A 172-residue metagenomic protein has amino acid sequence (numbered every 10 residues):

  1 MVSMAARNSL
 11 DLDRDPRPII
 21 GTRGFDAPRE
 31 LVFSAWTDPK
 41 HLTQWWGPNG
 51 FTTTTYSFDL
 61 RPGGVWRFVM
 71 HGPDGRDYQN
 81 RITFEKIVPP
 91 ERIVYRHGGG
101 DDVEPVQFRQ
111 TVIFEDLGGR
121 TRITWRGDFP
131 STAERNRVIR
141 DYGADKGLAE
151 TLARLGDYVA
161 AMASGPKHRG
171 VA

Functional and structural regions predicted by a protein language model:
M1-T52, A172: Hydrophobic ligand-binding cavity/cleft-lining segments
S9-D11, S57, T83, T111-I113: Short, surface-exposed charged micro-motifs
P16-T22, T53, V65, Q79 (+3 more regions): Intrinsic-disorder/low-complexity, polar/charged segments enriched in Ser/Thr/Lys/Arg/Asp/Glu/Gln
T22, G100-K146: Beta-strand/loop substructures that line and gate deep hydrophobic ligand-binding cavities in soluble
R29-E30, L60-R61, E85-R92, I113-R122: A short, structured loop/turn motif at beta-sheet edges
V32, L42, W66-F68, F84 (+5 more regions): Hydrophobic pocket/interface hotspot
T54-G98: Glycine-rich portal/gate segments that line the openings of hydrophobic small-molecule binding cavities
Y158-A172: Short, highly charged C-terminal tails/helix-capping segments
